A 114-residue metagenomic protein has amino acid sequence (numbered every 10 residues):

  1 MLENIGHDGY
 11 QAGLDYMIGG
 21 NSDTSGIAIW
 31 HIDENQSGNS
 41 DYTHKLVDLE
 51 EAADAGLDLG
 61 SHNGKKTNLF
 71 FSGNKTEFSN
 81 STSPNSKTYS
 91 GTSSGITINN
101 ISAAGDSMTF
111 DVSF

Functional and structural regions predicted by a protein language model:
M1-F114: Non-catalytic C-terminal accessory/binding modules of secreted extracellular proteins
